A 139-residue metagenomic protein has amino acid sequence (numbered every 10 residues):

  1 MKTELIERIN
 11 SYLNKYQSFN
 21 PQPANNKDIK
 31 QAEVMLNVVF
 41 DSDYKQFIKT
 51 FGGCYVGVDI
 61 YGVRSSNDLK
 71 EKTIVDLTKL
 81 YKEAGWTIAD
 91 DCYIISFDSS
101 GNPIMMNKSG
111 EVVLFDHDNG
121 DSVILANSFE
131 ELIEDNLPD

Functional and structural regions predicted by a protein language model:
M1-I104, L137: A surface-exposed partner-binding patch
Q17, H117-D118: Residue-level detector of alpha-helix boundaries and kinks
I88, D118, S122-L125: Short capping loops/turns at secondary-structure boundaries
S100-N102, E111, N119-G120: Short, solvent-exposed loop/turn segments at secondary-structure junctions
N107-S109: Short acidic-glycine loop/turn motifs at beta-strand connectors
S122, A126-D139: Compact, glycine/acidic-enriched structural inserts
